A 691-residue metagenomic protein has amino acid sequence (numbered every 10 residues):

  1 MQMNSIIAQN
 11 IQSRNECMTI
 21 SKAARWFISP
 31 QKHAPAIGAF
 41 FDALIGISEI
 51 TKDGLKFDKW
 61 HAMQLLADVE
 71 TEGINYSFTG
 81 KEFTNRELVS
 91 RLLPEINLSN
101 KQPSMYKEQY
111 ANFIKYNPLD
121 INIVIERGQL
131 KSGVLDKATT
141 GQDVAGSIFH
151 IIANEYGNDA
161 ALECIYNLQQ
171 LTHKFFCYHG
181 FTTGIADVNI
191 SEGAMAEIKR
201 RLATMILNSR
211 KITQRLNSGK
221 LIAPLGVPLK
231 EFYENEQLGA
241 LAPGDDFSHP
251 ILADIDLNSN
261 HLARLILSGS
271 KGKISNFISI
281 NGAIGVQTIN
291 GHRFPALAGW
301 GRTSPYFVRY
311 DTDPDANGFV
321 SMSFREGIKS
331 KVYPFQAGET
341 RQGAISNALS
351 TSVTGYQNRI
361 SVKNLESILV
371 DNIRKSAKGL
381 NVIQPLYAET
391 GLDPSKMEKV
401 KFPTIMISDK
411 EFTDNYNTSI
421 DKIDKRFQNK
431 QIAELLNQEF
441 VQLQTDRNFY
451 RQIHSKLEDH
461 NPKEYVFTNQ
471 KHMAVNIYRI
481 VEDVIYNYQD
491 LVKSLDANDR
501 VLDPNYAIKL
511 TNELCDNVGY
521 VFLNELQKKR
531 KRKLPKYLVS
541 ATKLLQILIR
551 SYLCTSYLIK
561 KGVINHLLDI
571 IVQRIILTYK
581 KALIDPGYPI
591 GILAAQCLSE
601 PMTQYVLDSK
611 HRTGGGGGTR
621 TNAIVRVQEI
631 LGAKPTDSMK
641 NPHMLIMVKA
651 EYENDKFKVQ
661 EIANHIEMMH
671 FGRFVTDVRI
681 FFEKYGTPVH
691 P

Functional and structural regions predicted by a protein language model:
M1-N4, P30, Q129-V134, A145-G157 (+7 more regions): Glycine- and acidic
M1-Q31, W60-T71, I284, G291-R325 (+1 more regions): Extended active-site and interfacial segments that coordinate phosphate-rich ligands in large catalytic machineries
M1-Q9, A34-D53, A160-H179, N260-W300 (+4 more regions): Conserved phosphate/anionic-ligand binding catalytic regions in large, soluble enzymes, centered on
N10-W26, Q142-H150, Q237-S268, F324-F335 (+1 more regions): A short, flexible low-complexity segment enriched in Lys/Arg and Gly/Pro that occurs in N-terminal basic tails
R14-P30, K131-G141, Q169-K174, R201-Q214 (+3 more regions): Structured alpha-helical segments in the cores of large, soluble enzyme domains
K22, W26-P118, N122-I125, Q129-L135 (+4 more regions): Intrinsically disordered, low-complexity regulatory segments
E82-Y178, R293-R341: Function-dense linear segments that define catalytic or interfacial modules in macromolecule-processing proteins
I165, L171, F175-K273, F277-V332 (+5 more regions): Extended, well-ordered alpha-helical scaffold/bundle regions in very large, multi-domain proteins
